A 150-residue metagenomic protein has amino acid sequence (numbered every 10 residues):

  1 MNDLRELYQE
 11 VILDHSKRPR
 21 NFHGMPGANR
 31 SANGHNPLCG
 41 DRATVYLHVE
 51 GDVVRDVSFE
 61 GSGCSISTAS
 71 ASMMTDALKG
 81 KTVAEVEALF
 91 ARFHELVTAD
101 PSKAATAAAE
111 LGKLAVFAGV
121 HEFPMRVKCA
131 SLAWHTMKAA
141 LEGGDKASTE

Functional and structural regions predicted by a protein language model:
M1-H23, K81-E150: C-terminal binding/interaction regions
R18-G61: Structured beta-strand/loop patches that form or line metal/cofactor-binding pockets in enzymes
P37-H48, V53, S65, E95 (+2 more regions): Contiguous, function-dense segments enriched for cysteine-driven chemistry and partner/ligand-binding capacity
C39, I66, E122-R126: Secondary-structure capping and boundary motifs in well-ordered enzyme cores
G61-T68: Short, thiol/selenol-centered motifs that function as redox-active sites or metal-ligating centers
T68-A69, A88: Alpha-helical macromolecular-interaction surfaces
S70-T82: Alpha-helical support elements that line or immediately flank enzyme active sites and cofactor-binding pockets
